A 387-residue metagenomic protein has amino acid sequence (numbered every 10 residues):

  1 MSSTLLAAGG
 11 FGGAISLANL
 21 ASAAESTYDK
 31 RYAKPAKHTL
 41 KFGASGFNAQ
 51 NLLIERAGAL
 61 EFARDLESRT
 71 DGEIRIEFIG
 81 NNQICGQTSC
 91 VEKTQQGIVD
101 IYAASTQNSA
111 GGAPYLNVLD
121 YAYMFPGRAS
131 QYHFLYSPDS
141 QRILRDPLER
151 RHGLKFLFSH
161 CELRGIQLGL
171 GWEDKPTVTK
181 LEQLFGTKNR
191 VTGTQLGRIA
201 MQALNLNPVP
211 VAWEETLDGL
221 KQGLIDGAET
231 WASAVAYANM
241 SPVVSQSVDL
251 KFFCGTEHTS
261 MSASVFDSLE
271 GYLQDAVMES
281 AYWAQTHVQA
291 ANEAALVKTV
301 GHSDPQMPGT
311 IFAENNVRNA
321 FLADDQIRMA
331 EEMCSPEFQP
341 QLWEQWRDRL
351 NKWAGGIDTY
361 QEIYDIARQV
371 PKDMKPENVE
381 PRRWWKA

Functional and structural regions predicted by a protein language model:
S2-A129, F156-A387: N-terminal secretory/targeting leader peptides
R128-R151, E182-Q183: Short, solvent-exposed loop/beta-turn-alpha elements that line the ligand-binding surface or hinge of extracytoplasmic
